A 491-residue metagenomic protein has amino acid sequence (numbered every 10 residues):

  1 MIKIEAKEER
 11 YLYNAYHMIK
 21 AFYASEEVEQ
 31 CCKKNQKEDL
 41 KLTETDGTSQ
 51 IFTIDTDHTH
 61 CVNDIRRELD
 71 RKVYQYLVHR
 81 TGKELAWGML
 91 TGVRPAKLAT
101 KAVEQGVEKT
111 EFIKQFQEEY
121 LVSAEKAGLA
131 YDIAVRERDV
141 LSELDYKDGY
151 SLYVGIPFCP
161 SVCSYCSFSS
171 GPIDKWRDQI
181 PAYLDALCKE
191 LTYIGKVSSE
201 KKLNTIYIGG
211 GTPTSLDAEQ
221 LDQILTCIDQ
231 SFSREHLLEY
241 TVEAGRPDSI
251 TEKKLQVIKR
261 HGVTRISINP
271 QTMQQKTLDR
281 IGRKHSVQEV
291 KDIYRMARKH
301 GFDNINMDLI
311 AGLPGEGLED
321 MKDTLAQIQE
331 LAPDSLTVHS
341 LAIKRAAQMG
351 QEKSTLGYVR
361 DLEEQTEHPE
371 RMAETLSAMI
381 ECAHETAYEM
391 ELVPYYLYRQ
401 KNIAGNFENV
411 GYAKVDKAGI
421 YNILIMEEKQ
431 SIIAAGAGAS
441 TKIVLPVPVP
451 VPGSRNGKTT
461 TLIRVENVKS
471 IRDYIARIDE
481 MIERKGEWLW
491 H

Functional and structural regions predicted by a protein language model:
M1-Q105, L187, G411, V415-H491: Radical SAM enzyme core and accessory elements
V28, C32, G350-A435: A C-terminal junction/extension of Radical SAM enzymes
L77-E84, E104-L152: N-terminal [4Fe-4S]-dependent radical SAM core
D132-I133, Y165, V242: Key residue(s) within conserved catalytic/signature motifs
K147-A182: Canonical Radical SAM [4Fe-4S] cluster-binding loop centered on the CxxxCxxC motif and its immediate flanking residues
G155, S267, L336-S340, N422-I423 (+1 more regions): Beta-strand scaffold of nucleotide-dependent catalytic cores
S170-A383: Conserved non-cysteine loop/helix-boundary elements of the Radical SAM core domain that shape
I343, N402, G438-T441: Short, solvent-exposed loop/turn segments at secondary-structure junctions
